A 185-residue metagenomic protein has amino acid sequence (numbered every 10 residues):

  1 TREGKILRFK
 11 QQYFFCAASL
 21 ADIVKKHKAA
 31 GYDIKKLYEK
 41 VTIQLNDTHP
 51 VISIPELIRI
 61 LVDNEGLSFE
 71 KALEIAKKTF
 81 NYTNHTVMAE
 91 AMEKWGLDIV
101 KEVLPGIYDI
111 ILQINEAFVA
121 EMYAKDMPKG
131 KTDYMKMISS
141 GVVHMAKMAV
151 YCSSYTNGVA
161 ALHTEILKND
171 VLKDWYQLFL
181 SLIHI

Functional and structural regions predicted by a protein language model:
T1, T48-P50, Y82, T86-V87 (+3 more regions): Short, glycine-/Ser/Thr-/acidic-enriched flexible segments
T1-T42: Function-dense linear segments that define catalytic or interfacial modules in macromolecule-processing proteins
K26-Y38, L61-E74, T86, E121 (+2 more regions): Secondary-structure transition/capping motifs at alpha-helix termini and the adjoining loop/turn into the next element
H27-P50, T79-A91: Core alpha/beta catalytic barrel or barrel-like domain that forms the active/cofactor pocket in diverse metabolic
I54, I58-E116: Extended, well-ordered alpha-helical scaffold/bundle regions in very large, multi-domain proteins
E102, G106-S154: Polar, glycine-rich mid-to-C-terminal structural blocks that act as macromolecule-binding/assembly scaffolds
K147, S153, V159-S181: Catalytic nucleotidyl-transfer cores of nucleotide-processing enzymes
I183-I185: Conserved small/polar residues in nucleotide/adenosyl-binding loops
